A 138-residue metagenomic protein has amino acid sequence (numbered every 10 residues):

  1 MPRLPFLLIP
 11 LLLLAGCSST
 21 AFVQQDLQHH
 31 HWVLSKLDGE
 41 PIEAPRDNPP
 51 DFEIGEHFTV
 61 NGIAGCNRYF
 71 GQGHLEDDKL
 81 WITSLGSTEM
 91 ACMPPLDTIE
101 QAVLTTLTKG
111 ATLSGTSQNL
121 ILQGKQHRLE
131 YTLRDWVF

Functional and structural regions predicted by a protein language model:
P5-A15: Bacterial N-terminal signal peptides
C17-F138: Lipid interaction determinants
